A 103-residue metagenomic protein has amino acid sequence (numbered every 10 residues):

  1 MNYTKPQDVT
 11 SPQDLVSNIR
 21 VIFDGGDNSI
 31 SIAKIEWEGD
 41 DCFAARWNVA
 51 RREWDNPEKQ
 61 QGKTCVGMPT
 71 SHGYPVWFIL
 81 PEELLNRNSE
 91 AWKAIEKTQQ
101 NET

Functional and structural regions predicted by a protein language model:
M1-D27: Negatively charged, low-complexity tracts enriched in Asp/Glu with abundant Ser/Thr
N2-Y3, V49-T103: Mixed-charge, Lys/Arg-enriched low-complexity segments
V16, E36, D40, G67-T70 (+1 more regions): Short linear sequence motifs
S17-W47: Amphipathic, interaction-prone secondary-structure segments
